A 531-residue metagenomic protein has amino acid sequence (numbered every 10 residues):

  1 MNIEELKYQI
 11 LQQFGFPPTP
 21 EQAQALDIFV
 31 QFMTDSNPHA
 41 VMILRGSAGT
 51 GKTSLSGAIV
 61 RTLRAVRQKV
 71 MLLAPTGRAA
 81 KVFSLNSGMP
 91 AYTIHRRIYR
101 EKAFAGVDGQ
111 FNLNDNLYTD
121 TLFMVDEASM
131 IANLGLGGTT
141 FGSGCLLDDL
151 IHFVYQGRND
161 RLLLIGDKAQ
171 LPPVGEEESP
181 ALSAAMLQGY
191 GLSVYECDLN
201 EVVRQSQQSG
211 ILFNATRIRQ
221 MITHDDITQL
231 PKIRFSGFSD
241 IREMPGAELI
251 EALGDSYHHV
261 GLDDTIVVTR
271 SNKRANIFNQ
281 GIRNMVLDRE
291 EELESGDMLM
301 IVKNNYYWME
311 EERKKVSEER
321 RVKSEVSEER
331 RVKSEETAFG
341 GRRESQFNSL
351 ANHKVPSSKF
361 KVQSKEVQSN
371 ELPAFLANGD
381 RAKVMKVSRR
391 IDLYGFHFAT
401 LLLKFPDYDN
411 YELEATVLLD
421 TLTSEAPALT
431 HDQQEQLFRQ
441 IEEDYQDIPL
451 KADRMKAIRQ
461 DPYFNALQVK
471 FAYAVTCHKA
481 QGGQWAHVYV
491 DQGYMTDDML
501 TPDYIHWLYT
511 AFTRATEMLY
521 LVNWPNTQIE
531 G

Functional and structural regions predicted by a protein language model:
I3-L6, I28-V30, N37, V154-D160 (+5 more regions): Conserved helicase motor core of P-loop NTPases
G15-S36: N-terminal pre-P-loop "Q-motif" helix
E21, I43-T50, S54, A58 (+5 more regions): Conserved helicase motor core of SF1/SF2 NTP-dependent helicases
S36, D108-L122, G142, Q156-R158: Short basic/glycine-enriched coil/helix segment immediately N-terminal to the Walker B
S36-M42: Pre-Walker A (Motif I) flank of P-loop NTPase domains
S87-Y118: Short glycine-rich substrate-engagement loop in P-loop NTPases that contacts/grips substrate
K314-V367: Short, basic, low-complexity termini and linkers enriched in Ser/Thr/Gly/Pro that act as targeting/leader peptides
N378-S388, G395-G531: C-terminal accessory regions
